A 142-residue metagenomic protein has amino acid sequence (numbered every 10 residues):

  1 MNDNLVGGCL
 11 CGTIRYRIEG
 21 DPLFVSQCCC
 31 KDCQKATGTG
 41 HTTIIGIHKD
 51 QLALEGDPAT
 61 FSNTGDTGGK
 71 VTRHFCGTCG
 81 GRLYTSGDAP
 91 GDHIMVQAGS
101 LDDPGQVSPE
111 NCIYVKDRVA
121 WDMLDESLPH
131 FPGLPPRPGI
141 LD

Functional and structural regions predicted by a protein language model:
M1-D142: A short Gly-Trp-Pro
